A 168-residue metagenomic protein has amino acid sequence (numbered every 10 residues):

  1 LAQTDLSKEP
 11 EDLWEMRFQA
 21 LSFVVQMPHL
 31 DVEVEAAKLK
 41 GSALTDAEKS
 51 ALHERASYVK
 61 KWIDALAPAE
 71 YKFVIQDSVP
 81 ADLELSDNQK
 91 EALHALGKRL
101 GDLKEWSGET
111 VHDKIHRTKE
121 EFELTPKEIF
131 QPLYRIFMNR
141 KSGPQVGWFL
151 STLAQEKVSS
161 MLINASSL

Functional and structural regions predicted by a protein language model:
L1-L124, I129, I163-L168: Feature 926 captures the class I aminoacyl-tRNA synthetase adenylation module centered on the KMSKS loop
E109-H116, E120-M161: Charged substrate- and nucleic-acid-binding regions of tRNA-handling and nucleotidyl-transfer enzymes, centered on
